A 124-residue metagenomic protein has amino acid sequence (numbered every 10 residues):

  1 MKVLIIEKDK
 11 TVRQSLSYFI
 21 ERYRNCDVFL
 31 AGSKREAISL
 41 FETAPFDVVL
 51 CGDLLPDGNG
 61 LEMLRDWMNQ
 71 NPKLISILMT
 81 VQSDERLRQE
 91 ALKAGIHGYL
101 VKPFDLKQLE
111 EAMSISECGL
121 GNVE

Functional and structural regions predicted by a protein language model:
K10-F29: Two-component/phosphorelay signaling modules centered on CheY-like receiver
Y23, L109-N122: Receiver (REC) domain switch/output surface
L30-V48: Acidic, metal-coordinating helix/loop segments flanking the phosphotransfer/catalytic sites of two-component signaling
C51-L64: Conserved phosphotransfer microenvironments
L61-K73: Short amphipathic alpha-helix used as the core "switch/output" element in two-component signaling
E62, S83-G98: Alpha4 helix (beta4-alpha4-beta5 surface) of REC/receiver domains from two-component response regulators
R86, F104-M113: C-terminal output helix
